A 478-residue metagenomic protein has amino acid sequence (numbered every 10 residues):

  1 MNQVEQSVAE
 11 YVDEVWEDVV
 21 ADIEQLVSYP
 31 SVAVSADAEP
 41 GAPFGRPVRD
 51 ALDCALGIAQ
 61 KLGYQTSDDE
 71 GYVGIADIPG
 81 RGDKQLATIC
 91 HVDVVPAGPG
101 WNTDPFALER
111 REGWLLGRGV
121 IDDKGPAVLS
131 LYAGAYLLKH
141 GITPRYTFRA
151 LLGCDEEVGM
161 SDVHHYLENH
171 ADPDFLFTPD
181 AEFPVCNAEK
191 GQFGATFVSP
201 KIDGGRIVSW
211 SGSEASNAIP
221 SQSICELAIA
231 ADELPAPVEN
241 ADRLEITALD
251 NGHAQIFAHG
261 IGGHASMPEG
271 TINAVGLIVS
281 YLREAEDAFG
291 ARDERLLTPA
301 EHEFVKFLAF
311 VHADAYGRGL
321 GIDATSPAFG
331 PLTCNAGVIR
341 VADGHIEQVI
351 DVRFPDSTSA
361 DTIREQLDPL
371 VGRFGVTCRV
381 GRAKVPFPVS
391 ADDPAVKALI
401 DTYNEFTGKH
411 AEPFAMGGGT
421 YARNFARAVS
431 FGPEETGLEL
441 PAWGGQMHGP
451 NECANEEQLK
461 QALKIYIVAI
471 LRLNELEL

Functional and structural regions predicted by a protein language model:
N2-R118, H140-P144: Acidic/His- and Gly-rich active-site-bordering loop/insert found across diverse amide/peptide-bond hydrolases
Y11, P30, A254-F257, A342 (+1 more regions): Zn-dependent metallopeptidase/amidohydrolase metal-coordination segment
P40, L297-A309, N335-R340, D351-D356 (+2 more regions): A short beta-alpha structural unit
K84-L152, V158, N169, D174-F175 (+1 more regions): Active-site metal-coordination/substrate-binding segment of hydrolases, especially metallo-dependent peptidases
V95-R110, F197-S199, T247-A258, D401: Acidic-glycine-rich active-site phosphate/pyrophosphate-binding loop
D123-I202, D232, A241-E245, Y316-P327 (+1 more regions): Acidic/histidine-rich catalytic neighborhood of metal-dependent amide-processing enzymes
Y132-K139, V279-E286, V468-L471: Short glycine/serine- and small hydrophobic-enriched flexible loop segments
N187-T196, K201-S211, S216-I261, A265-G337 (+1 more regions): Acidic-enriched catalytic cores of C-N bond-cleaving enzymes acting on peptides and small amides
